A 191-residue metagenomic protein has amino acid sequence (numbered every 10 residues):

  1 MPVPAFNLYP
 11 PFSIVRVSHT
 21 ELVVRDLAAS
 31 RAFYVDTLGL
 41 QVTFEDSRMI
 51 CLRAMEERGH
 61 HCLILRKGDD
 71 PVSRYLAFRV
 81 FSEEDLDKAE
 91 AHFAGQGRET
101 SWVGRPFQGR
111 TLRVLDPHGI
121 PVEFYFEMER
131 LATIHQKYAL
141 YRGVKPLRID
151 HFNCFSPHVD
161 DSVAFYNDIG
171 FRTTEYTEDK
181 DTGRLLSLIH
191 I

Functional and structural regions predicted by a protein language model:
M1-A28, R58, S73-F78, E129-D160 (+1 more regions): N-terminal beta-strand motif that seeds the catalytic metal site of vicinal oxygen chelate
D26-A28, A77-P121, S156-N167: Vicinal oxygen chelate
L27, R31-A32, Q41-F44, M49-H60 (+3 more regions): Active-site-proximal cofactor/substrate-binding loop regions of enzyme domains
F33, T43, R53, I64-R66 (+3 more regions): A structural feature that tracks compact, well-ordered secondary-structure segments with a strong bias toward
T37-T43, R98, N167-Y176: Conserved acetyl-CoA-binding loop of GNAT-fold acetyltransferases
S47-M49, V72, P106-R110, K180-R184: Short acidic/glycine-enriched loop/turn segments that link adjacent beta-strands
E57-L63, G119-E123, A132: Short, charged/polar, Gly/Pro-enriched secondary-structure boundary elements
I189-I191: Conserved small/polar residues in nucleotide/adenosyl-binding loops
